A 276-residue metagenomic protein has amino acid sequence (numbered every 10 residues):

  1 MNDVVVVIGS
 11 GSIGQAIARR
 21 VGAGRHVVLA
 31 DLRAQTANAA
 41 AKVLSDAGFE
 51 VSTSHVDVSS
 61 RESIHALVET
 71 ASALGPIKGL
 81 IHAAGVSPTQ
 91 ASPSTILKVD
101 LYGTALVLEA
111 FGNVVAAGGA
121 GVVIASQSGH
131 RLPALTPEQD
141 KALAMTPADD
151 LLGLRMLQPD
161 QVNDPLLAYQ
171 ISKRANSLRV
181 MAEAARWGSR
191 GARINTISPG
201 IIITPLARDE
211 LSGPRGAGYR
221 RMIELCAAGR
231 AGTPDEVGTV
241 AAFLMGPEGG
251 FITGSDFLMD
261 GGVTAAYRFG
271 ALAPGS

Functional and structural regions predicted by a protein language model:
M1-V28: Canonical Rossmann dinucleotide-binding motif of NAD(H)/NADP(H)-dependent dehydrogenases/reductases, specifically
G24-A39: Conserved glycine-rich Rossmann-like NAD(P)H-binding loop of the short-chain dehydrogenase/reductase
L44-E62: Rossmann-fold cofactor-recognition segment
S59-L74: Conserved Rossmann-fold cofactor-binding substructure of NAD(P)-dependent oxidoreductases
V86-Q90, A117-R190, I201-T204: Catalytic loop of short-chain dehydrogenase/reductase
L106, Q161, P165-Y169, R174-S177 (+3 more regions): C-terminal helical subdomain
T253-S276: Short C-terminal tail/terminal secondary-structure segment of NAD(P)H-dependent dehydrogenase/reductase domains
